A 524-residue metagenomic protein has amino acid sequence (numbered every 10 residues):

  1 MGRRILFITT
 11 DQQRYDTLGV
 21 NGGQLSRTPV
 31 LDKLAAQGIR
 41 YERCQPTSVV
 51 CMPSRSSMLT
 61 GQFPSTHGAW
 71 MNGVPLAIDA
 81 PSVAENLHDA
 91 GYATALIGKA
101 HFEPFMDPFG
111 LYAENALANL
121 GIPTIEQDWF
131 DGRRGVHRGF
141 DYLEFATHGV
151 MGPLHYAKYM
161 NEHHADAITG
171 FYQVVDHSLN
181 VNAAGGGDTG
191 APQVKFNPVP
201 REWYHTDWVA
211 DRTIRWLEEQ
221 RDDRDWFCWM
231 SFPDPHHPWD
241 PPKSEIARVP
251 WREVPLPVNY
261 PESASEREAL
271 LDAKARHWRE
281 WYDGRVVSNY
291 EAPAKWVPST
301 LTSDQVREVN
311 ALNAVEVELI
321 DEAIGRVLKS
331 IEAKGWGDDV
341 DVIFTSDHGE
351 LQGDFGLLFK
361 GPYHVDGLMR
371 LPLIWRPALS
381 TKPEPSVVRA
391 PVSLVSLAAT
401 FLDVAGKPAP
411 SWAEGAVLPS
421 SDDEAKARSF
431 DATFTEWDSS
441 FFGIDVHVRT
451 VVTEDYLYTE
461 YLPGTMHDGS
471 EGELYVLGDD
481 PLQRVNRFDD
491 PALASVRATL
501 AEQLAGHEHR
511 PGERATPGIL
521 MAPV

Functional and structural regions predicted by a protein language model:
M1-Y461, H467-S470, L482-E502, M521-P523: Formylglycine-dependent sulfatase
G478: Residues forming the ATP-binding cleft of Hanks-type serine/threonine protein kinase domains
E508-H509: A short N-terminal helical cap/helix-turn-helix that marks the beginning of AMP-binding/adenylate-forming
E513-V524: Short, charged, surface-exposed hinge/linker loops at domain edges that act as mobile lids or interdomain connectors
